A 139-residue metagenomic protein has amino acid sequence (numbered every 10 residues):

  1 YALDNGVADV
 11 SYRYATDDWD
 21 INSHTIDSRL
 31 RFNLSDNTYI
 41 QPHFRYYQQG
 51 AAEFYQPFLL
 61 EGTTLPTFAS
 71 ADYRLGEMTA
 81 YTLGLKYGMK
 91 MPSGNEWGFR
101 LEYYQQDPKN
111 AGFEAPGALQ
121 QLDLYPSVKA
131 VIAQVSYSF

Functional and structural regions predicted by a protein language model:
Y1, Y14, F32, M89-M91 (+1 more regions): Residue-level signature of outer-membrane beta-barrel architecture
Y1-D20: Acidic, serine/threonine- and glycine-rich low-complexity intrinsically disordered segments that serve as flexible
L3-D4, S35-N37, P92-G94: Outer-membrane beta-barrel channels and translocator barrels
V10-Y14, I26, P42-Q48, F99-Q105: Transmembrane beta-barrel strands of outer-membrane/channel proteins
Y12, I21-I26, E53-L59, K109-A118: Outer-membrane beta-barrel translocator domains and adjoining extracellular loop/strand segments of Gram-negative
A15-H24, D36, E77, Y125-A130: Solvent-exposed loop/turn segments connecting transmembrane beta-strands in outer-membrane beta-barrel proteins
Q41-K90, A115-G117, L122-L124: Outer-membrane beta-barrel translocator/channel fold
Y87, P126-F139: Outer-membrane beta-barrel "beta-signal"
